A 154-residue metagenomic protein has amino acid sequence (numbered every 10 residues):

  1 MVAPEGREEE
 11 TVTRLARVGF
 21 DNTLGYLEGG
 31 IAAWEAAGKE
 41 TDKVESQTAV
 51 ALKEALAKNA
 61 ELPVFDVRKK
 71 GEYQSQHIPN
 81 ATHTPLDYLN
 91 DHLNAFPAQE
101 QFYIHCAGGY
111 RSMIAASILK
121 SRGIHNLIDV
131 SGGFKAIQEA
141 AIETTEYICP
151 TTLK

Functional and structural regions predicted by a protein language model:
M1-P63, V67-K154: Rhodanese-like catalytic fold shared by cysteine-dependent sulfurtransferases and DSP/PTP-type phosphatases
